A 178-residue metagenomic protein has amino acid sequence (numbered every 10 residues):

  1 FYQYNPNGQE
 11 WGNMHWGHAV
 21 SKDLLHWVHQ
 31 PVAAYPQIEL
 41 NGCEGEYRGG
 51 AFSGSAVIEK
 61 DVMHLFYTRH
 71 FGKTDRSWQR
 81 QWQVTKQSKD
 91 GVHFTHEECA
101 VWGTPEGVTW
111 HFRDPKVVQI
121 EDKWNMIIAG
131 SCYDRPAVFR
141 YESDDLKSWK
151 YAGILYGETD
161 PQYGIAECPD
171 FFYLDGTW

Functional and structural regions predicted by a protein language model:
F1-C168, Y173-W178: Beta-rich carbohydrate-recognition and catalytic domains
